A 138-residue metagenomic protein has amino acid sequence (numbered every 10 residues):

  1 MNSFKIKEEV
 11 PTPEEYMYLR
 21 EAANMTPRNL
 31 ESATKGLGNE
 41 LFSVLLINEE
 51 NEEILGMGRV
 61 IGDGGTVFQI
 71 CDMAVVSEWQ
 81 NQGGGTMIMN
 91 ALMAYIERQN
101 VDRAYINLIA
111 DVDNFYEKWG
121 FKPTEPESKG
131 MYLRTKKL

Functional and structural regions predicted by a protein language model:
M1-E31: Short amphipathic alpha-helix that is part of the acyltransferase structural core
S32-E50, L55-A74: A conserved beta-strand-loop-helix scaffold within acyl/acetyltransferase catalytic domains
T66, D111-N114: A generic "binding-loop/recognition-motif" signal
W79, G83-I88: Conserved acetyl-CoA pyrophosphate-binding loop and the N-cap/start of the following alpha-helix in GNAT-like
I96-D111: Conserved GNAT acetyl-CoA-binding A-motif
Y116, F121: Conserved active-site tyrosine of GNAT-family acetyltransferases
K122-L138: Active-site/acyl-donor-binding loops of N-acyltransferases
